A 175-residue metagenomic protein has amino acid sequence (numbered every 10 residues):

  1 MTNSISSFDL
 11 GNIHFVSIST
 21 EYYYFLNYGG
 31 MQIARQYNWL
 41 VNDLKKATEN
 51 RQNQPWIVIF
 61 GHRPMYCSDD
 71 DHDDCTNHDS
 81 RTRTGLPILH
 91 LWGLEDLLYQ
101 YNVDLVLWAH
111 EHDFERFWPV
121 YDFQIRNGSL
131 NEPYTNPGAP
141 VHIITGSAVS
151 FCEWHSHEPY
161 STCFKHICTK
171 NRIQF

Functional and structural regions predicted by a protein language model:
M1-K170, F175: Metal-dependent phosphoester/phosphodiester hydrolase catalytic core
